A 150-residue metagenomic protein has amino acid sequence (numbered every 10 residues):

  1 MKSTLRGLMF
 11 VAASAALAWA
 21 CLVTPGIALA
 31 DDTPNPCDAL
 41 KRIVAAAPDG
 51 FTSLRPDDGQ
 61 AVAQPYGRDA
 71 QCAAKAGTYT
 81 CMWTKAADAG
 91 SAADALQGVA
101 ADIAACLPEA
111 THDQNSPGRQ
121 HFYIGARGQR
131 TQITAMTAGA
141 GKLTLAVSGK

Functional and structural regions predicted by a protein language model:
M1-G7: N-terminal secretory signal peptides that target proteins for export/translocation
G7-A16: Sec-dependent N-terminal signal peptides
L17-I27: C-terminal segment of classical bacterial N-terminal signal peptides
G26-G77, A93-L96: N-terminal leader/targeting segments
S53-D58, A63-Q64, D113-R127: Generic detector of solvent-exposed, compositionally biased contiguous segments
G67-R119: Long, charged/polar, surface-exposed segments that mediate recognition or autoinhibition
Y123-A140: Short, exposed beta-strand-loop hairpins at the edges of beta-sheets in extracellular/periplasmic proteins
A138-K150: Short, low-complexity, Pro/Ser/Thr/Gly-rich segments in the mature regions of secreted, periplasmic
